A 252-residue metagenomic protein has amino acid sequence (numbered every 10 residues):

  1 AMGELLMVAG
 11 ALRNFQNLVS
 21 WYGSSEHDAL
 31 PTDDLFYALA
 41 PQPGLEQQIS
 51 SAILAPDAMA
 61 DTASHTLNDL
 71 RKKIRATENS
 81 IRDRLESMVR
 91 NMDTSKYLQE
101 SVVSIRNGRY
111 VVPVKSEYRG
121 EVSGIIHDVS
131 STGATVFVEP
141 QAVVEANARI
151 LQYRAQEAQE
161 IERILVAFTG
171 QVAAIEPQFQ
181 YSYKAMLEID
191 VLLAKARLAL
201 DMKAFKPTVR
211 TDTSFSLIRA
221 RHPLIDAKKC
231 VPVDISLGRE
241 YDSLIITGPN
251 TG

Functional and structural regions predicted by a protein language model:
A1-L70, I175-Q178, S182-A196, K203: Conserved amphipathic alpha-helical "coupling/scaffold" segments that transmit conformational changes between domains
P43-L54, E145-V166: Extended, charged coiled-coil "arm/hinge" scaffolds of SMC/Rad50-like chromosome-maintenance ATPases and other large
N68-Y118: Extended, Lys/Arg-enriched charged tracts that mediate electrostatic binding to polyanionic substrates
V89-R106, A196-R219: Long, charged, glycine-rich C-terminal linkers/tails
G108, V112-D128, V136, T247: Gly/Lys-enriched N-terminal cap/neck module of very large, oligomeric protein machines
V114-Y118, P140-A142, R219-R221, R239: Flexible glycine-/small-residue-rich
R154-E188: Non-transmembrane, heptad-repeat alpha-helical coiled-coil rod segments that act as dimerization/spacing scaffolds
M202-K203, R210-G252: ATPase nucleotide-binding head domains, primarily ABC-like/P-loop NTPase cores
